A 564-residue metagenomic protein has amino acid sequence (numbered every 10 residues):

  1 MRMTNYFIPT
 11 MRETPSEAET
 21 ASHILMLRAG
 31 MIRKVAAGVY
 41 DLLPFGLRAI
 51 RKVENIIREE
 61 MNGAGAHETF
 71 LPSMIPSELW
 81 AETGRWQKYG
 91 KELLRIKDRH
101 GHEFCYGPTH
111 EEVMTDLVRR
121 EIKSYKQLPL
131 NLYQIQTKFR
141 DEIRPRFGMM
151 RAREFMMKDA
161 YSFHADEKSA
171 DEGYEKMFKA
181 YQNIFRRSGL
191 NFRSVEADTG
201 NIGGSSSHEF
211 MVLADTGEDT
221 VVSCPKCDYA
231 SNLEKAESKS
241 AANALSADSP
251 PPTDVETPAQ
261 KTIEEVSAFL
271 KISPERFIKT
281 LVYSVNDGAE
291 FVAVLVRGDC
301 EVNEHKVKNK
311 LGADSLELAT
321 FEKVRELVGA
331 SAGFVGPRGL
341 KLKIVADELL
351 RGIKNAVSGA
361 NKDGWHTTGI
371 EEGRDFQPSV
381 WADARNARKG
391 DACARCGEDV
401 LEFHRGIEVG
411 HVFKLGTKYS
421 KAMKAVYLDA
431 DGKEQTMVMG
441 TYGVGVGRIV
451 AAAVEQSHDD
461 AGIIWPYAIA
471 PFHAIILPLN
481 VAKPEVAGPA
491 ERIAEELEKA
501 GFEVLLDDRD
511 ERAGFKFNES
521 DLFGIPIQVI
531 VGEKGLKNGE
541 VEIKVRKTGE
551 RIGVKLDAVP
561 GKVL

Functional and structural regions predicted by a protein language model:
M1-L564: NTP/phosphate- and nucleic-acid-binding module
